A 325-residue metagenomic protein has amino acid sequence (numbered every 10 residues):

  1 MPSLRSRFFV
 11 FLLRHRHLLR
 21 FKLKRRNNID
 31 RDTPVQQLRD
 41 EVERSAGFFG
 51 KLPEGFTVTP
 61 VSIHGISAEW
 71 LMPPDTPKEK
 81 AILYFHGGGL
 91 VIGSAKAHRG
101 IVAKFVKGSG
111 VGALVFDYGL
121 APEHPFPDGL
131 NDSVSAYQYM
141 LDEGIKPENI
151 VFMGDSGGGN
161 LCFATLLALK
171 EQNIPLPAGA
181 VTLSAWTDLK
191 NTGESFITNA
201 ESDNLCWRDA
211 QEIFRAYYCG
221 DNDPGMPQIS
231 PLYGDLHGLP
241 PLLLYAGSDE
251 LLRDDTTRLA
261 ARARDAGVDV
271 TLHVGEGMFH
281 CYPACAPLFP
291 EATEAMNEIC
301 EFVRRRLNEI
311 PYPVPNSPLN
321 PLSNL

Functional and structural regions predicted by a protein language model:
M1-L71, N308-L325: A glycine/proline-hinged amphipathic helix-loop "lid/cap" segment that gates access to hydrophobic ligand pockets
T59-L325: Alpha/beta-hydrolase superfamily serine-hydrolase fold, recognizing
